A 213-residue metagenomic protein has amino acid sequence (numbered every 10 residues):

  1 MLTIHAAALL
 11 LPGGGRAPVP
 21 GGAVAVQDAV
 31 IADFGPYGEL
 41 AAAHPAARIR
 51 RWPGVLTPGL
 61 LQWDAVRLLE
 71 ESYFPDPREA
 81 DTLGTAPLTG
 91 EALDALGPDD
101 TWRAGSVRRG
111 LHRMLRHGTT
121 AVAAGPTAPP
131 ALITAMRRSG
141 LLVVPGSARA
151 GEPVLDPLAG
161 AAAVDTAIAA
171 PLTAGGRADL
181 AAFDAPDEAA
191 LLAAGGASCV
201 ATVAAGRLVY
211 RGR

Functional and structural regions predicted by a protein language model:
M1-A43, A162-A194, V203-R213: N-terminal metal-binding scaffold of metallo-dependent hydrolase/deaminase domains
L2-A6, E39-E91, T101: Replace "His-x-His-based motif
H5-A8, P53, A123-T127, A148 (+1 more regions): Structural motif
V19, L88, W102-R109, A197: Conserved active-site and cofactor/substrate-binding residues in soluble primary-metabolism enzymes
E79-L88, G97-D100, V144-P157, A161: Long, charge-dense
D94-R116: Alpha-helix-centered segments that form part of catalytic cores
H112-L115, T134, T173: Alpha-helical segments flanking ligand/cofactor-binding loops in enzyme cores
H117-D156: Active-site loop-helix segments enriched in His/Asp/Glu that coordinate and activate a nucleophilic water at divalent
